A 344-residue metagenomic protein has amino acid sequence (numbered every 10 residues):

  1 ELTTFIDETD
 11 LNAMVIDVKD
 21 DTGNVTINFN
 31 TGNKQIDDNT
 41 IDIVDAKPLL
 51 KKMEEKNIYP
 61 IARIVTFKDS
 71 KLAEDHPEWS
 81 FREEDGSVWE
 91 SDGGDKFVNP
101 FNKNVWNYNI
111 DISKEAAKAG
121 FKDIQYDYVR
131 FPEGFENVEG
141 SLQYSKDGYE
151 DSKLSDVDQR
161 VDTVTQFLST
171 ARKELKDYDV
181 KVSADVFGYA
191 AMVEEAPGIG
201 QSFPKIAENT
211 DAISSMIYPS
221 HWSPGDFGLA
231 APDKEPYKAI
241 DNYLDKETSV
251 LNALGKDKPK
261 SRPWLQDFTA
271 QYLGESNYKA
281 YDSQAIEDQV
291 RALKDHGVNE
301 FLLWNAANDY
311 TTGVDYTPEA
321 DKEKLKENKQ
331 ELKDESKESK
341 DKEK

Functional and structural regions predicted by a protein language model:
L2-N24, A117-D123, A212-S214, L293-F301: Catalytic domains of carbohydrate-active enzymes, especially glycoside hydrolases
T4-T9, K52, G94-R130, S202-N209 (+1 more regions): An active-site-proximal structural segment forming one wall of the substrate-binding cleft that immediately precedes
T9-I43, N137-Q143: Aromatic-lined carbohydrate-binding/catalytic grooves of carbohydrate-active enzymes
A13-V15, V44-V88, I124-Y128: Glycine-rich, aromatic-flanked loop segments that form ligand/cofactor-binding clefts across common enzyme folds
Y59-D69, Q125-Y128, P132, S155-I199 (+1 more regions): Aromatic-lined carbohydrate-recognition surfaces of secreted/lumenal glycan-active proteins
F67-K118, Q284-E287: Active-site-adjacent "subsite" loops/lids of carbohydrate-active enzymes
S70, E74-E78, K122-V157: Active-site-proximal loop/short-helix segments that contain or immediately flank catalytic acid/base residue(s)
T210-P224, P236-K246, V250-K344: Substrate-binding cleft of secreted/luminal carbohydrate-active enzymes
